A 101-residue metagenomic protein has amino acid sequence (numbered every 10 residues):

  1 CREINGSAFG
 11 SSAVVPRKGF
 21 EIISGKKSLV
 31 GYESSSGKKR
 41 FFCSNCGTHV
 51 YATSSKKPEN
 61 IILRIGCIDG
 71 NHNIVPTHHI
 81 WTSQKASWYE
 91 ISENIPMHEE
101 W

Functional and structural regions predicted by a protein language model:
C1-W101: A short Gly-Trp-Pro
